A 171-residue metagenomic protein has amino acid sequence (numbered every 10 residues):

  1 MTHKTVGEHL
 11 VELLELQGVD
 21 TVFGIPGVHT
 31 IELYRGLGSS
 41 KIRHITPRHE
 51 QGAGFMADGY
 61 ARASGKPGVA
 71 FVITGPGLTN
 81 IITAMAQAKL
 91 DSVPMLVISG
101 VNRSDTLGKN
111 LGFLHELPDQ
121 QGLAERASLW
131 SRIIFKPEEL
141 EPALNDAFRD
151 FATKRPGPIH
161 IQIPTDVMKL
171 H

Functional and structural regions predicted by a protein language model:
M1-H171: N-terminal alpha/beta PP-like core and its mobile active-site loop of ThDP/TPP-dependent enzymes
